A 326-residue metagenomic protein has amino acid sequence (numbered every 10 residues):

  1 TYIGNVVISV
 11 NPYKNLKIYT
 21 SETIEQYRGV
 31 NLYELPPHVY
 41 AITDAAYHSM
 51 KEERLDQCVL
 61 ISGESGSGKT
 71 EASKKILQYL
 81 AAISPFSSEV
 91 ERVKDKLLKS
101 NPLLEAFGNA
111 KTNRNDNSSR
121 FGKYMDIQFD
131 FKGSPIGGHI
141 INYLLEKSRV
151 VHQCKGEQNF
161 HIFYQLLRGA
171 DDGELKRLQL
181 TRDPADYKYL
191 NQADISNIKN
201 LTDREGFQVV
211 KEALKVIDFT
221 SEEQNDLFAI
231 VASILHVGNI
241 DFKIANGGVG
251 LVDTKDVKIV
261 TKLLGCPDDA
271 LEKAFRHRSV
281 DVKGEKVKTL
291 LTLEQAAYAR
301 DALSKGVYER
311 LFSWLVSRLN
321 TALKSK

Functional and structural regions predicted by a protein language model:
T1-K326: N-terminal switch/interaction subdomains of large nucleotide-dependent motors and GTPases
